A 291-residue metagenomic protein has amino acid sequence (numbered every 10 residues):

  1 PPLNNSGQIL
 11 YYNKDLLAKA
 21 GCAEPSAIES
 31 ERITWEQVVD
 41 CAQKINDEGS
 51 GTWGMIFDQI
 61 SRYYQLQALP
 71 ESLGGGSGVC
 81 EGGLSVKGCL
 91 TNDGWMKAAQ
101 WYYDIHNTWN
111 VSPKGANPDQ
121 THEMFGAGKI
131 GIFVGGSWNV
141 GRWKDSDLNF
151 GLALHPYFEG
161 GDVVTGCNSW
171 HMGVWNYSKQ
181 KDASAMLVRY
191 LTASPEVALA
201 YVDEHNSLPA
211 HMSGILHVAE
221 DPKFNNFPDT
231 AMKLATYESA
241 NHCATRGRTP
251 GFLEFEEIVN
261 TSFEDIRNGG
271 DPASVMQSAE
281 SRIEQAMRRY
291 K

Functional and structural regions predicted by a protein language model:
P1-L17, Q43, L152, Y157 (+2 more regions): A structural signal for short loop-to-beta-strand junctions that line the ligand-binding cleft of periplasmic/secreted
P1-Q8, A18, T34-K87, Q100 (+1 more regions): Extracytoplasmic/periplasmic solute-binding protein
Y11-K14, C167-K179: A bilobed periplasmic-binding-protein/Venus flytrap-type ligand-binding module shared by bacterial periplasmic
K14, G49, R189-I215, R289: Periplasmic-binding protein-like
E31-V39, S112-A127, N168: Short helix-initiation/N-cap motifs at beta->coil->alpha
V39-K44, G82-G115, K144, H155: Glycine-centered hinge/linker elements that transmit conformational signals in sensory and ligand-binding systems
L69-S72, W143-G160, P228: Ligand-binding "clamshell"
A153, D203-T261, D265: Long, aromatic- and glycine/proline-rich binding clefts that accommodate carbohydrate-like moieties
